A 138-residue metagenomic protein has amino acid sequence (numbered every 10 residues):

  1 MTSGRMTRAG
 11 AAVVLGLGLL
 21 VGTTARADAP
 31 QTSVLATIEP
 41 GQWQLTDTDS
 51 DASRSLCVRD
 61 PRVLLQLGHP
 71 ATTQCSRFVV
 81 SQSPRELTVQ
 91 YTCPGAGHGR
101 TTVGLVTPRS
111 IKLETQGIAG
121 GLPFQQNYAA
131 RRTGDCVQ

Functional and structural regions predicted by a protein language model:
M1-M6: N-terminal secretory signal peptides that target proteins for export/translocation
G10-G22: Bacterial N-terminal signal peptides
T23-A27: Sec/Tat signal peptide C-region and signal peptidase I cleavage site
A29-P40, S81, G134-Q138: N-terminal helix-cap/turn-to-beta initiation motif at the start of protein domains
I38-S53: Tryptophan-anchored aromatic micro-motifs
D51-V106: Central antiparallel beta-sheet cores of small beta-barrel/beta-sandwich binding domains
A96-T102, K112, P123-N127: Short, surface-exposed coil-to-beta transition loops
G120-Q138: Edge beta-strand at a domain terminus
